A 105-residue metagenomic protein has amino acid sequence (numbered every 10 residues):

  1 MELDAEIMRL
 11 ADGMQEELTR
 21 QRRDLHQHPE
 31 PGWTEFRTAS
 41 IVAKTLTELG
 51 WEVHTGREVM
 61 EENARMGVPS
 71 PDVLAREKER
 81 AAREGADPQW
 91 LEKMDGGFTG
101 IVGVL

Functional and structural regions predicted by a protein language model:
L3-L105: Acidic/His- and Gly-rich active-site-bordering loop/insert found across diverse amide/peptide-bond hydrolases
